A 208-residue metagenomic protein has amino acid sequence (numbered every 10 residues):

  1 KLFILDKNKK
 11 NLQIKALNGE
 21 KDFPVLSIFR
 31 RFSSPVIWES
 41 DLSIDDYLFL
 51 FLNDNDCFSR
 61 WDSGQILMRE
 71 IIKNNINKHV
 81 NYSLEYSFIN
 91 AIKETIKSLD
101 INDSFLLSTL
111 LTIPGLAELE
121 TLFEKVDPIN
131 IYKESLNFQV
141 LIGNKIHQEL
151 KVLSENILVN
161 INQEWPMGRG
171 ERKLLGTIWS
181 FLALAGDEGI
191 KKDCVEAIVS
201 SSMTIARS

Functional and structural regions predicted by a protein language model:
L2-N18: Exposed aromatic-hydrophobic patches
K15-S208: Long, ordered, helix-rich scaffold segments
